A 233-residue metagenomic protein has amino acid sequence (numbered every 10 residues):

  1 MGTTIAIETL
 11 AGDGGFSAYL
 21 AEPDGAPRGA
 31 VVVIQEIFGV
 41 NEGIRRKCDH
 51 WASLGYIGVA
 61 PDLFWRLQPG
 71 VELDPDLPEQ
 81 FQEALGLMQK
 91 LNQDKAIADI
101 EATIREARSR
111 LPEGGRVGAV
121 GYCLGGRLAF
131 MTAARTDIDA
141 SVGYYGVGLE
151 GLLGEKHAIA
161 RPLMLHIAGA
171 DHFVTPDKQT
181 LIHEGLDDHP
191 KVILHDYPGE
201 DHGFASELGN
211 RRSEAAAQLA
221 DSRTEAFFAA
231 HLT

Functional and structural regions predicted by a protein language model:
M1-T233: N-terminal cap/leader regions of alpha/beta-hydrolase-fold enzymes, predominantly small-molecule hydrolases
